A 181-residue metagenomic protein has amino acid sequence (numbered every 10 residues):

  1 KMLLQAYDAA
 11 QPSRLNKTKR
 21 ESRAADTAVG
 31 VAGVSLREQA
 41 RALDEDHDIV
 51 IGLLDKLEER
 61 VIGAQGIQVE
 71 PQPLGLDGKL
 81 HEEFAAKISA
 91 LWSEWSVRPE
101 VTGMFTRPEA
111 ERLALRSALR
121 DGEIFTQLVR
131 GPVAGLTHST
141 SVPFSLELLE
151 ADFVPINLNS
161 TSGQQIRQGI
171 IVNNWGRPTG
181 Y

Functional and structural regions predicted by a protein language model:
K1-G78: N-terminal-proximal low-complexity accessory segments that begin disordered and transition into the first
I51-Y181: Structured, mid-chain assembly/scaffold modules that mediate subunit interfaces within large macromolecular complexes
